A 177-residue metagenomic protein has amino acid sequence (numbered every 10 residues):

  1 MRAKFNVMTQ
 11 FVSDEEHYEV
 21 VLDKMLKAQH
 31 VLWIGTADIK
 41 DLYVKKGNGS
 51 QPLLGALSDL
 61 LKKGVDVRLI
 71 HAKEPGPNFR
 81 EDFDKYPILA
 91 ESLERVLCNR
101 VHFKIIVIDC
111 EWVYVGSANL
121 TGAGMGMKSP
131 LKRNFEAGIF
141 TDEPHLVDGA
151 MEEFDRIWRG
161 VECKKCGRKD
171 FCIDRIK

Functional and structural regions predicted by a protein language model:
M1-L69: PLD-like (HKD) phosphodiesterase/transphosphatidyltransferase domain
A28-Q29, L93, C110: Short, well-ordered alpha-helix to beta-strand connector turns
D38, H71-G76, V101, P144-H145: Short beta-alpha junction loops
D41-Y43, G76-F79: Short, solvent-exposed loop/turn segments at secondary-structure junctions
F83-N99: Structural recognition of alpha->loop->beta junctions
N99-V101, V115: Short, surface-exposed coil-to-beta transition loops
K104-V107, A137-I139: Short beta-strand scaffold segments in enzyme catalytic cores
W112-K177: Signature of lipid phosphatidyltransferase scaffolds
